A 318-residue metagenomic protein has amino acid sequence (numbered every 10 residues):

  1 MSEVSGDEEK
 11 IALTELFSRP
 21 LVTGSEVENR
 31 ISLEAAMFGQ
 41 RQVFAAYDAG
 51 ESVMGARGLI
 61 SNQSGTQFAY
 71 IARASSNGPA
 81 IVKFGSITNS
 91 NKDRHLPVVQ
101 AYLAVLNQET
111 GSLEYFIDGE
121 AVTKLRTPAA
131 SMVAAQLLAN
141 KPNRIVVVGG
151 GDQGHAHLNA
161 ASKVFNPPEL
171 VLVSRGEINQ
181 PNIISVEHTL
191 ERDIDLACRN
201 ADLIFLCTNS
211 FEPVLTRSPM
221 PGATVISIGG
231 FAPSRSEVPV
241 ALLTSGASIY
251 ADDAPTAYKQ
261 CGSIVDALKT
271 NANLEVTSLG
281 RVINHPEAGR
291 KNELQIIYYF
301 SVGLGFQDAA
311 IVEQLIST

Functional and structural regions predicted by a protein language model:
M1-K124, M132, A309, I316: N-terminal ligand-binding/catalytic initiation module
L138-I145, M220-P221: Short helix-loop-beta connector
G150-G151: Glycine-rich Rossmann-fold phosphate-binding loop(s) that bind the pyrophosphate of adenine dinucleotide cofactors
V164-I183: NAD(P)-binding Rossmann-fold cofactor-contacting core
V186-A201, P213-R217: Short acidic low-complexity segments
R199-N200, P221, S245: Alpha-helix C-terminal capping/helix-to-coil transition sites in glycosyltransferase folds
L203, N209-I226, G230, E237-V240: Rossmann-fold NAD(P) dinucleotide-binding segment
G229-H285: Rossmann-fold NAD(P)-binding glycine/threonine-rich loop
